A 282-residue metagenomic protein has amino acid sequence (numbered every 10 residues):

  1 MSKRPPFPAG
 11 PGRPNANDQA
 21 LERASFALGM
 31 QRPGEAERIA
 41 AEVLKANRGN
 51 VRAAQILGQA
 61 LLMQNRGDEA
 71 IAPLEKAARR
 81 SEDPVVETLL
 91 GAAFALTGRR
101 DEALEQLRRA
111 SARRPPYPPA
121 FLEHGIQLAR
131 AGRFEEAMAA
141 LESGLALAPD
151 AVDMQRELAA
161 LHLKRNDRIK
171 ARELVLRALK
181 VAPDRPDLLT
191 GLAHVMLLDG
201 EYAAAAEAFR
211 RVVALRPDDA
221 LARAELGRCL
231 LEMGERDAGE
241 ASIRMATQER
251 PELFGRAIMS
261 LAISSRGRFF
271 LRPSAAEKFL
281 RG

Functional and structural regions predicted by a protein language model:
P14, R48, S81-E82, P115 (+4 more regions): Short coil turns that delineate tetratricopeptide repeat
N15-A46, R52, I56-M63, A92 (+4 more regions): Alpha-helical segment of the N-proximal tetratricopeptide repeat
D18, R52, V85, P119 (+4 more regions): Start-of-helix register in tetratricopeptide repeats
G29-R38, Q64-K76, T97-R109, A131-S143 (+4 more regions): Structural signature of tandem alpha-helical TPR/SEL1-like repeats, specifically the intra-repeat loop/turn
L44, A77-R79, S111, L145 (+4 more regions): A conserved position within tetratricopeptide repeats
I56, L89, E123, E157 (+3 more regions): Canonical tetratricopeptide repeat
Q59, E75, V85, A92 (+6 more regions): Alpha-helical adaptor scaffolds
A224, R228-G255, A262, K278-R281: TPR/TPR-like (Sel1-like) alpha-helical repeat modules
